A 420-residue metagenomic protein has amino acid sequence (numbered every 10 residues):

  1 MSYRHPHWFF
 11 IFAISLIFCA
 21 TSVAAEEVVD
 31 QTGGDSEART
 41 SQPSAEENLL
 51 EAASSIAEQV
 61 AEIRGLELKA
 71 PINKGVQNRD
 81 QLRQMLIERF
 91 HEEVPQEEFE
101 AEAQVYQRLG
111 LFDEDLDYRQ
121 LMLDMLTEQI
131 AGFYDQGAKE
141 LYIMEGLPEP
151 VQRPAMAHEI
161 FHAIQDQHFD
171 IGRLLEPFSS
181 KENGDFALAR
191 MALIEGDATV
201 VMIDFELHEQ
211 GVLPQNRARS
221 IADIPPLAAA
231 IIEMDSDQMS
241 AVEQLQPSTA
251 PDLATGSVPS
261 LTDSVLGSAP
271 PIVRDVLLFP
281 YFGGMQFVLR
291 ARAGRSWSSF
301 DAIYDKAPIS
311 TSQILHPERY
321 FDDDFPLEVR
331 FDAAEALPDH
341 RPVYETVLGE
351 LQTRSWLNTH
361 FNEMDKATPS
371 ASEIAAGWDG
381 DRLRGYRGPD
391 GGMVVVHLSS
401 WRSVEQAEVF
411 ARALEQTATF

Functional and structural regions predicted by a protein language model:
F10-A20: Bacterial N-terminal signal peptides
E51-L141, E145-P150: Auxiliary, metal-adjacent structural segments of Zn-dependent hydrolase domains
I56, D166-A241: Post-HExxH zinc-binding segment in Zn-dependent metallohydrolases
V60, P154-I171, A198-T199, S403: Active-site recognition of the HExxH zinc-binding catalytic motif
K69-R89, F178-D185, Q215-A229, K306-I309: Acidic helix-start/capping segments at beta-turn-to-alpha-helix junctions
I72-Q77, G391-E408: A short acidic-to-branched-hydrophobic micro-motif
L141-A157, F186-R190: Short pre-active-site segment immediately N-terminal to the catalytic Zn-binding motif
E233-G392, L398: Pan-zinc metallopeptidase signature
